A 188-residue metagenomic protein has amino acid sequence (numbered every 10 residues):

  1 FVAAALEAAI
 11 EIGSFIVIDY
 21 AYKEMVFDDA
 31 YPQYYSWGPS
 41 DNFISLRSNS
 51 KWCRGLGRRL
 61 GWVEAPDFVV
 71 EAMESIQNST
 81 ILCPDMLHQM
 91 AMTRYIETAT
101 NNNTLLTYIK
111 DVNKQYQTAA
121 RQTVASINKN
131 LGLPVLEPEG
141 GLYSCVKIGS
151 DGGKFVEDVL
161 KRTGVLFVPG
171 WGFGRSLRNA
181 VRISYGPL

Functional and structural regions predicted by a protein language model:
F1-I16, Y20-G55, F68: Active-site pre-lysine segment of PLP-dependent enzymes
V17-Y20, R47, E137, Y143-K147 (+1 more regions): Short beta-strand segments
I18, S45, M92, F167-P169: Hydrophobic residues in well-ordered beta-strands that form the structural core
P39-K114: Conserved core segment of the aminotransferase class I/II
A65, C145-S150, G164-L188: Conserved PLP-binding active-site segment of the aspartate aminotransferase-like
T93, Y108-V124, P134-I148, L177: Conserved glycine-rich beta-strand-loop-beta hairpin in the small C-terminal domain of fold type I
D151-V156: Short, conserved charged micro-motifs
